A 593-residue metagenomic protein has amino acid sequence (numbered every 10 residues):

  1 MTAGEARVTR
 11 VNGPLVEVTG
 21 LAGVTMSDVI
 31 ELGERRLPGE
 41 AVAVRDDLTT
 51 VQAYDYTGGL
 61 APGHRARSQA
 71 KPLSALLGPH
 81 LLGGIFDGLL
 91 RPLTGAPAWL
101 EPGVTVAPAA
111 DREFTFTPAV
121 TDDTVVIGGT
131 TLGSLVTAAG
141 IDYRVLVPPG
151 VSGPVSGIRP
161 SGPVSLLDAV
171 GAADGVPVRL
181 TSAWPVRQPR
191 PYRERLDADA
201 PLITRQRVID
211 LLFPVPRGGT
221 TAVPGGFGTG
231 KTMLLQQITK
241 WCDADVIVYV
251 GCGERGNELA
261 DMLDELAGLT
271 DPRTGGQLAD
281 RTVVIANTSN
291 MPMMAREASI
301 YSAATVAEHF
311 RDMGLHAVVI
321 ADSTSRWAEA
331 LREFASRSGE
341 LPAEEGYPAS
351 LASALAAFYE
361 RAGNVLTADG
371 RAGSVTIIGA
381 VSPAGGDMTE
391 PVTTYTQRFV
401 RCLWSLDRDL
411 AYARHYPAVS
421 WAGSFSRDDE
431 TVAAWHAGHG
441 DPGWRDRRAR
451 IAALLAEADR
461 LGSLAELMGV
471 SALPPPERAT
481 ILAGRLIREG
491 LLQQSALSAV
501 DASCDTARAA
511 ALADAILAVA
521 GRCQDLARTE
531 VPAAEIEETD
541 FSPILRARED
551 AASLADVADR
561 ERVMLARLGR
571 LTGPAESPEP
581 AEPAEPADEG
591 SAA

Functional and structural regions predicted by a protein language model:
M1-E101: N-terminal accessory targeting/assembly segments
P14-T19, T49-D55, D111-D122, P154-I158 (+1 more regions): Short alpha-helix capping/helix-loop boundary micro-motifs
L21, R35, R65, K71-P72 (+6 more regions): Short, surface-exposed secondary-structure boundary micro-motifs
V42-L48, P79-L90, I141-G162, P177-R193: Short, compositionally biased
D46-T49, K71, G153, V223-P224 (+1 more regions): Metallocofactor- and cofactor-centric catalytic cores in central/energy metabolism, strongly enriched
A96-P148, V164-G219, L234-Q237, P272-S289 (+1 more regions): P-loop NTPase nucleotide-binding/switch module
L211-L212, G218-F541: P-loop NTPase catalytic core
P574-A587: Compositionally biased, intrinsically disordered low-complexity segments enriched for polar/charged residues
